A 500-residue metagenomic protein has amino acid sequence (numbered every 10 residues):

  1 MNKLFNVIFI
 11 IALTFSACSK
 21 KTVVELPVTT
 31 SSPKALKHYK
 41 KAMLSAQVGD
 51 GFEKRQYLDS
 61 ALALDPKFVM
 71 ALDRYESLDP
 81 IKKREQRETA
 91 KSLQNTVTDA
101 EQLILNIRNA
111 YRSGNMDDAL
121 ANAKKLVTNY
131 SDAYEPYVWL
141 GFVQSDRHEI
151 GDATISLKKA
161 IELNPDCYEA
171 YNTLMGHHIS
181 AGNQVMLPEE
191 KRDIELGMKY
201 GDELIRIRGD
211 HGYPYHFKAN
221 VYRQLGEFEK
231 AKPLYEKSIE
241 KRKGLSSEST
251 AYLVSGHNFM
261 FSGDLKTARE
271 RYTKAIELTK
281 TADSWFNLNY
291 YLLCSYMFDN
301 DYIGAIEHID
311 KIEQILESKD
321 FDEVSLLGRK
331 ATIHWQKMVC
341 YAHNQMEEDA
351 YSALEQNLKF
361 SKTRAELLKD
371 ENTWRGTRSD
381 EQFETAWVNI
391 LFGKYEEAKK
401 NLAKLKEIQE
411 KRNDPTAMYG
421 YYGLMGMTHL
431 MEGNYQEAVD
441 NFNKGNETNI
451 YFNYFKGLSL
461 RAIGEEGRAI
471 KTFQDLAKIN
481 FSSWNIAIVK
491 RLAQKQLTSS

Functional and structural regions predicted by a protein language model:
S19-A170, G176, N183, M198 (+1 more regions): Acidic, proline/glycine-rich low-complexity intrinsically disordered segments
V28, A35, V69-M70, A100 (+11 more regions): Helix-start (N-cap) detector for alpha-helical repeat units in TPR-like alpha-solenoids, especially tetratricopeptide
M43, S77, R108, F142 (+9 more regions): Residue-level recognition of tetratricopeptide repeat
P66, N95-T98, S131-D132, P165 (+6 more regions): Short coil turns that delineate tetratricopeptide repeat
